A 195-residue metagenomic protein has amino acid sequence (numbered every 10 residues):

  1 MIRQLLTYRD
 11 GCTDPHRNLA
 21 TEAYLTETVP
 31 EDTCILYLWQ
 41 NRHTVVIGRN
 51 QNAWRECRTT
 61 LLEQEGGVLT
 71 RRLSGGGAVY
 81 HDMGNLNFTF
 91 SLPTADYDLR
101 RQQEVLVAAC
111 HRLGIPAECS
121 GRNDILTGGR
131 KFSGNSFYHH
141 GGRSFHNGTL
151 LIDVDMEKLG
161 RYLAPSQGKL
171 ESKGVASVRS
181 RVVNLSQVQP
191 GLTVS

Functional and structural regions predicted by a protein language model:
M1-Y97: N-terminal lobe of the biotin/lipoate ligase/transferase fold
D32, N41-H43, D82, G121 (+2 more regions): A generic structural signal for well-ordered coil/turn residues at beta-strand boundaries that shape enzyme active-site
R55-C57, A95-R101, K158, T193-S195: Short, conserved charged micro-motifs
T59, E65-S74, R101-L106, R112-L113 (+1 more regions): Short acidic (Asp/Glu) patches
S74-V79, F137-Y138, K173: Short beta-strand/turn micro-motifs at beta-sheet edges
N85-N123: Contiguous, small/hydrophobic- and glycine-enriched helical/loop subdomains that border and often "cap" functional
G114, S133, G141-S195: Long, positively charged amphipathic alpha-helical accessory segments at protein N-termini or as interdomain linkers
C119-S136: Beta-rich nucleic-acid/ligand-interaction surfaces
